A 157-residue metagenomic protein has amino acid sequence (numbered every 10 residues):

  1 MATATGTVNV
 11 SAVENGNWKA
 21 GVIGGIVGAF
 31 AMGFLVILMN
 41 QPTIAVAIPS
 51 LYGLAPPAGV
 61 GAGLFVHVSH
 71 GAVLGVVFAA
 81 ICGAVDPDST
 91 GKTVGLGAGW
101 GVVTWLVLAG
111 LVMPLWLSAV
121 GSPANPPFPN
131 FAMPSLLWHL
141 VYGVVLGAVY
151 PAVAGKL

Functional and structural regions predicted by a protein language model:
M1, A72-V76, W138-Y150: Hydrophobic cores of alpha-helical transmembrane segments in multi-pass inner/ER membrane proteins, independent
M1-I26, Y150-L157: Haloarchaeal acidic low-complexity proteome signature biased toward cell-envelope/secretome components but also
N17, G21, A84-V107: Internal alpha-helical transmembrane segments of multi-pass membrane proteins
A29-P42: Alpha-helical transmembrane segments of multi-pass membrane proteins
N40-P57: Membrane-interface interhelical connector segments
L54-A72: Interfacial helix-start motif at the membrane-water boundary
V102-P114, L136, L140: Mid-bilayer segments of alpha-helical transmembrane spans in multi-pass integral membrane proteins that mediate
P126-Y142: Individual transmembrane alpha-helices with interfacial aromatic-anchor signatures
